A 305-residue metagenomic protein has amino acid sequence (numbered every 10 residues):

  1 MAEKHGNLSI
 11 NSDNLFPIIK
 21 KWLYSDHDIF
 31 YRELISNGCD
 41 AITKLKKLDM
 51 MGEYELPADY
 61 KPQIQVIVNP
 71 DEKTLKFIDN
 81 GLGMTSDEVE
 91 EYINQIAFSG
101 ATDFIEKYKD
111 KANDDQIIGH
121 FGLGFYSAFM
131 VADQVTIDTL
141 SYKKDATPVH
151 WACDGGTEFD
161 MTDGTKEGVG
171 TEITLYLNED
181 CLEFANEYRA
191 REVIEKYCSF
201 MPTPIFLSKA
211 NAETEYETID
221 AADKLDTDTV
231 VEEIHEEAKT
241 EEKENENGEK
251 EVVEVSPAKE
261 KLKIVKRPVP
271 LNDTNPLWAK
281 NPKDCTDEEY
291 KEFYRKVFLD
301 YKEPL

Functional and structural regions predicted by a protein language model:
M1-E179, E183-F184, E192, S199 (+4 more regions): GHKL (Bergerat-fold) ATPase N-terminal catalytic module, capturing the glycine-rich phosphate-binding loop and acidic
I117, V135-E158, N178-L182, Y188-L305: GHKL/Bergerat-fold ATPase module in large chromosome/replication-associated machines
